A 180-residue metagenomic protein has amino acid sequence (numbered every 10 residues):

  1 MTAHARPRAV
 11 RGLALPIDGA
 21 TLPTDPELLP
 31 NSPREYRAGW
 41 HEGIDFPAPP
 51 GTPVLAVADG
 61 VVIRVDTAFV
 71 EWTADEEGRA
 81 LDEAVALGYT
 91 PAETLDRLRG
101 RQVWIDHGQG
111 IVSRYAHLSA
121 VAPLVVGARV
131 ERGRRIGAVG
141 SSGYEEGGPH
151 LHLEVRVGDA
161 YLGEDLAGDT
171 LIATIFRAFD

Functional and structural regions predicted by a protein language model:
M1-R101, E131-R132, E145, I175-R177: Surface-exposed, glycine-biased beta-strand/turn segments
R34-E35, Y115, I136: Short alpha-helical segments in extracytoplasmic peptidoglycan/chitin-binding modules and envelope-associated proteins
F46, E76, L95-H107, A128-D180: Conserved, short, structured surface segments that act as functional micro-motifs
P49, L55-A56, R101, D106-G133: Short histidine-centered loop motifs in beta-beta connectors
V61-I63, S119, G140: Conserved positions in beta-strands of structured domains
F69-E71, I111, A122, V157-D159: Feature marks short, surface-exposed loop/turn motifs that line or immediately flank catalytic pockets and channel
